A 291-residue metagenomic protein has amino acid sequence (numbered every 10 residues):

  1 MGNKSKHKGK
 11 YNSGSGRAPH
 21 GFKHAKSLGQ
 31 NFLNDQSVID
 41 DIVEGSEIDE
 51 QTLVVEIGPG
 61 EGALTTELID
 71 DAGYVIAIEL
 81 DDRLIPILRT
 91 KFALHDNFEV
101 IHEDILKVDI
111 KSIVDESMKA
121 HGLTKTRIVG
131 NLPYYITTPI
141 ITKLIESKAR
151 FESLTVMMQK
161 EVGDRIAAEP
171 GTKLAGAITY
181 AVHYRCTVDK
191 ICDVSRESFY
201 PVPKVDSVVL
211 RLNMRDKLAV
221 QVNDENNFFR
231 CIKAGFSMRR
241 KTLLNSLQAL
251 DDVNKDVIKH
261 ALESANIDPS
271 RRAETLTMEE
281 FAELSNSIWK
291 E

Functional and structural regions predicted by a protein language model:
M1-R230, E263, E283, K290: Catalytic cores of RNA-modifying enzymes
Q30, L154, A234, A249 (+1 more regions): Short N-terminal micro-motifs specific to bacterial/archaeal maturation and metal-cluster initiation sites
V208, L212-M214, V220-V257, A265-D268 (+1 more regions): An accessory alpha-helical subdomain
S264-E291: Short, amphipathic C-terminal "tail helix"
